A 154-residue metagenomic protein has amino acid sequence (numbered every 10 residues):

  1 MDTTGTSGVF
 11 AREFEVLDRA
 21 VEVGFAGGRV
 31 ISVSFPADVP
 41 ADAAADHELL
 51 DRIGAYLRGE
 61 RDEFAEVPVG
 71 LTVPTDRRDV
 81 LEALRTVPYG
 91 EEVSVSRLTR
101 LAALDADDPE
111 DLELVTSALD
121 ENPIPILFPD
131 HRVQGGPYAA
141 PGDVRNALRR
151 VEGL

Functional and structural regions predicted by a protein language model:
M1-D105: Basic nucleic-acid-binding alpha-helical/helix-turn surface characteristic of O6-alkylguanine DNA
E63-L154: Nucleic acid-binding interface residues in structured DNA/RNA-binding domains, emphasizing the DNA-engaging scaffolds
